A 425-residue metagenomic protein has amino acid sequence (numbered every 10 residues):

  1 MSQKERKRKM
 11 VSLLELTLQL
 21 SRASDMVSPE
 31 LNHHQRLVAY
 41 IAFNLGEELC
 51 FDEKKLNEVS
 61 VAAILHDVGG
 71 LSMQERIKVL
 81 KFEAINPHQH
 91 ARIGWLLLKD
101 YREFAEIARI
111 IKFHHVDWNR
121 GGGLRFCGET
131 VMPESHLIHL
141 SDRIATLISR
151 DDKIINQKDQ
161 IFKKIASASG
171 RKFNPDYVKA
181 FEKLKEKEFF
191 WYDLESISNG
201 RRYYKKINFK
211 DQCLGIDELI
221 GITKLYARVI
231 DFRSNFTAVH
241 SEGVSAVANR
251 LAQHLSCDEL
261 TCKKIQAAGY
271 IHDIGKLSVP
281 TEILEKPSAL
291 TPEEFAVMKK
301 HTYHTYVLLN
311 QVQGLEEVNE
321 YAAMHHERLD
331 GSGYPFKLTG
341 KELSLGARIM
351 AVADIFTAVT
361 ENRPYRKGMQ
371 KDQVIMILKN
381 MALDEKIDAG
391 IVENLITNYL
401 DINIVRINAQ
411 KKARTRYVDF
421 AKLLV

Functional and structural regions predicted by a protein language model:
M1-Q3: N-terminal amphipathic/basic-hydrophobic helices that include classical n-h-c signal peptides and signal-anchor
E5-V425: Histidine- and acidic-residue-rich, metal-dependent catalytic cores
